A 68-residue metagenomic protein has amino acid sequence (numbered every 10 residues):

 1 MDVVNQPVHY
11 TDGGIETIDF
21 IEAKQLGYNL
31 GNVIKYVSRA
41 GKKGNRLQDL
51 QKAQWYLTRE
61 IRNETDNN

Functional and structural regions predicted by a protein language model:
M1-N68: Intrinsically disordered, low-complexity regulatory regions that flank transcription factor DNA-binding cores
